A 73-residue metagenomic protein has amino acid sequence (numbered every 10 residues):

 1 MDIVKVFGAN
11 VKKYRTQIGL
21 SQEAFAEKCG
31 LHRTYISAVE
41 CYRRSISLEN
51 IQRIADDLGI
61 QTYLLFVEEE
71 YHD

Functional and structural regions predicted by a protein language model:
A9-K28: Short basic helix-loop element that most often maps to the first helix and adjoining turn of HTH DNA-binding modules
V11, F25-A26, I36-V39, L65: Conserved hydrophobic/aromatic packing and binding residues within compact polymer-binding modules
V11, Q22, R33, L48-I51: Helix-turn-helix DNA-binding elements, focusing on the entry/boundary residues of the two helices that contact DNA
G30-S45: Recognition helix of helix-turn-helix/homeodomain-like DNA-binding domains that insert into the DNA major groove
R43-R53, H72: Short, basic-rich loop-to-helix N-cap that marks the start of a DNA-contacting helix
N50-L64: DNA major-groove recognition helix of helix-turn-helix/homeodomain DNA-binding modules
F66-D73: Short, charged recognition helix plus adjacent turn of helix-turn-helix-like nucleic-acid-binding domains
